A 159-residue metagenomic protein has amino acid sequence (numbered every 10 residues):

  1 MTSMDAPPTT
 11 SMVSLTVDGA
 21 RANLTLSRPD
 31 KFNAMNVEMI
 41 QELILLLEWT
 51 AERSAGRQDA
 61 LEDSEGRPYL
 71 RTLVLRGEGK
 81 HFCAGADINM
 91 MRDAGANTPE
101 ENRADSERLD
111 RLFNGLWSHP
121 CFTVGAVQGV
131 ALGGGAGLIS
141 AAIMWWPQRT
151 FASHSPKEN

Functional and structural regions predicted by a protein language model:
M1-E78, R111-N114: Conserved CoA-thioester-binding segment of acyl-CoA-metabolizing enzymes
S27, N33, G79, G85 (+2 more regions): Conserved phosphate-binding and hydrolysis motifs of nucleotide-dependent enzymes
M35-N36, A86, G95, R149 (+1 more regions): Short, flexible helix/strand-to-coil boundary loops that buttress conserved ligand/catalytic motifs in alpha/beta
E62-Y69, G77-N114, A131: Glycine- (often His-adjacent) and acidic-residue-rich active-site loop that binds/positions the CoA thioester
L75, D87, L138-S140: Hydrophobic/aromatic residues within transmembrane alpha-helices of multi-pass small-molecule transporters
L112, L116-P120, A126, L132-N159: CoA-thioester-processing core
